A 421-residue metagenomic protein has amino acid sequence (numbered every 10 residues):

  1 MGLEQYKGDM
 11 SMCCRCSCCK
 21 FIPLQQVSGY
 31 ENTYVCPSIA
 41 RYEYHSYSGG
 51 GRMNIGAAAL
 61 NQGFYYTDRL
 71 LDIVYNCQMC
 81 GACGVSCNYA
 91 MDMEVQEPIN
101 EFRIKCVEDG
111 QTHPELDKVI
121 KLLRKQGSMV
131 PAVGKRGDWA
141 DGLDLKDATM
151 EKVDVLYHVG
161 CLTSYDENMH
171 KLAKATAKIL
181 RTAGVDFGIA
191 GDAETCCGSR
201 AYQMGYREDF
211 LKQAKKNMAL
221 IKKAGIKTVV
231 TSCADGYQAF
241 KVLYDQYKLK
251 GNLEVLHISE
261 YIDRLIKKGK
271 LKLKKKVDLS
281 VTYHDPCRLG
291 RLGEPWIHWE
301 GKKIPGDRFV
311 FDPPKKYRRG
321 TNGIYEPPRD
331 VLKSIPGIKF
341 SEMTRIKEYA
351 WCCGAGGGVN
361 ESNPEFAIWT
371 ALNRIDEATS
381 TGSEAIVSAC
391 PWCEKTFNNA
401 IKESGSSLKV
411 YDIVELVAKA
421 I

Functional and structural regions predicted by a protein language model:
M1-C77: Ferredoxin-type iron-sulfur electron-transfer modules and their immediate structural context
K7, Y47, N54-K248, L265: Iron-sulfur-cluster electron-transfer modules
K7-C16, T33, L71-G84, E194 (+4 more regions): Residues immediately within or flanking Cys/His clusters that coordinate Zn2+ in small zinc-binding modules
C13-P23, C36, C77-C87, C161 (+5 more regions): Short cysteine clusters
A90-D92, T163-E254, G290, E294-I297 (+1 more regions): Cofactor-cradling patches in redox/metallo enzymes
V159, S259, D285-C287: Short, structured patches in soluble enzyme cores that scaffold and shape functional sites
K267-L332: C-terminal amphipathic alpha-helical segment
